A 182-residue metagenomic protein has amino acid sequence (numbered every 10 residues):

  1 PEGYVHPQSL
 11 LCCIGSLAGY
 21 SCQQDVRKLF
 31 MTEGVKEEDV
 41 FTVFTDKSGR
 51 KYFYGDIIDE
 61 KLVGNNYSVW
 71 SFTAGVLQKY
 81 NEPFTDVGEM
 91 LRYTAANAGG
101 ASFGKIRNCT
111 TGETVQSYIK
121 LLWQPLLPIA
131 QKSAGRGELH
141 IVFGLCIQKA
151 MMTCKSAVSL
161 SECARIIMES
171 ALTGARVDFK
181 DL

Functional and structural regions predicted by a protein language model:
P1-L182: Solvent-exposed interaction surfaces and binding hotspots enriched for charged
